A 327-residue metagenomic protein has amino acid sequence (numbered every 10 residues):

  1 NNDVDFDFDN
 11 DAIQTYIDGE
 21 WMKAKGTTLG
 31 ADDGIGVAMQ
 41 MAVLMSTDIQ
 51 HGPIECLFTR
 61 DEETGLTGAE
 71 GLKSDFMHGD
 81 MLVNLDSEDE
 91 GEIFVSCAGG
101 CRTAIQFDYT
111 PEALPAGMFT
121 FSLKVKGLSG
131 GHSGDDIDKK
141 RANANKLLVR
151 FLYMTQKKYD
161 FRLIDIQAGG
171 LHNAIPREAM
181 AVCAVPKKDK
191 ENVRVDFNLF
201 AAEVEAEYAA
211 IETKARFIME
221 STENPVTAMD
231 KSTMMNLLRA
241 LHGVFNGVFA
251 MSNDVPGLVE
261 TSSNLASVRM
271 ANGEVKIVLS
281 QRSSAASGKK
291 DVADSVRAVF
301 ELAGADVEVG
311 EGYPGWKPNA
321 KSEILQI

Functional and structural regions predicted by a protein language model:
N1-T64, A69-K73, G79-D80, R102 (+6 more regions): Active-site metal-coordination/substrate-binding segment of hydrolases, especially metallo-dependent peptidases
V37-M45, E70, D80, Q106 (+8 more regions): Predominant activation on well-ordered alpha-helical scaffold segments within soluble catalytic domains
P53-A144, L152, Q156: Fold-level recognition of mixed alpha/beta catalytic cores in primary-metabolism enzymes, strongest
S96, A113-M118, I137-Q167, P186-S262: Acidic-enriched catalytic cores of C-N bond-cleaving enzymes acting on peptides and small amides
V125, C183-K187, L279-S283: Short beta-strand-to-loop capping motifs
G134, Q167-P176: A structural signal for small-residue-enriched, beta-sheet-centric alpha/beta enzyme cores and oligomeric scaffold folds
A174-A179, G273-V275: A short, glycine/Asx- and small/polar-enriched loop/turn that sits immediately N-terminal to a beta-strand
E220-N264, N272, A286-D291, E301 (+1 more regions): An extended, acidic, His-containing surface patch that forms the Zn2+-binding/catalytic region of metallohydrolases
